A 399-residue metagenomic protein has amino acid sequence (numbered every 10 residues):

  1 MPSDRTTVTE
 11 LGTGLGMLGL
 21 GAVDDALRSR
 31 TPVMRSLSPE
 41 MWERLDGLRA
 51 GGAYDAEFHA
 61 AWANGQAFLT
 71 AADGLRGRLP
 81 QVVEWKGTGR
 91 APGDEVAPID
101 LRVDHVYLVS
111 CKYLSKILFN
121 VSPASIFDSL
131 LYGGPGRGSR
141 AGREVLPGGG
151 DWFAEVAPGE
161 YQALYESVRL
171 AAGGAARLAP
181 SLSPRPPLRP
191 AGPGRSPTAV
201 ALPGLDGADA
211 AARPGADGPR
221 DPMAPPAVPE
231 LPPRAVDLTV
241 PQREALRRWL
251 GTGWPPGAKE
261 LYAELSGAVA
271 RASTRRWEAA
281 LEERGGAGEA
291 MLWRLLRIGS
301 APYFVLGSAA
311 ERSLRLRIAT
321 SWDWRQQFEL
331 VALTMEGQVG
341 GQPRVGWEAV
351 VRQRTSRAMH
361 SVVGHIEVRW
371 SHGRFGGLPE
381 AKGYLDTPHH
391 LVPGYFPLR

Functional and structural regions predicted by a protein language model:
M1-I99, V103-R399: Short, positively charged
